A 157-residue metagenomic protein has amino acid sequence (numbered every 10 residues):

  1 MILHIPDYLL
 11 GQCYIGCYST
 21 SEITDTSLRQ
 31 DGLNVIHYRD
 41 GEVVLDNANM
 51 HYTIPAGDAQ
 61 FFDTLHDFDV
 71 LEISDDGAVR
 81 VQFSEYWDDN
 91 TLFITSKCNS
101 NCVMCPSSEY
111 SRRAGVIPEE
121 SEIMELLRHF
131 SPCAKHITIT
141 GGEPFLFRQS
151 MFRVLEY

Functional and structural regions predicted by a protein language model:
M1-D88: Flexible, acidic/Gly-rich N-terminal and inter-domain linker regions that tether and position cofactor-handling modules
V81-G141, F145-V154: Conserved alpha-helical substructure of the radical SAM core
